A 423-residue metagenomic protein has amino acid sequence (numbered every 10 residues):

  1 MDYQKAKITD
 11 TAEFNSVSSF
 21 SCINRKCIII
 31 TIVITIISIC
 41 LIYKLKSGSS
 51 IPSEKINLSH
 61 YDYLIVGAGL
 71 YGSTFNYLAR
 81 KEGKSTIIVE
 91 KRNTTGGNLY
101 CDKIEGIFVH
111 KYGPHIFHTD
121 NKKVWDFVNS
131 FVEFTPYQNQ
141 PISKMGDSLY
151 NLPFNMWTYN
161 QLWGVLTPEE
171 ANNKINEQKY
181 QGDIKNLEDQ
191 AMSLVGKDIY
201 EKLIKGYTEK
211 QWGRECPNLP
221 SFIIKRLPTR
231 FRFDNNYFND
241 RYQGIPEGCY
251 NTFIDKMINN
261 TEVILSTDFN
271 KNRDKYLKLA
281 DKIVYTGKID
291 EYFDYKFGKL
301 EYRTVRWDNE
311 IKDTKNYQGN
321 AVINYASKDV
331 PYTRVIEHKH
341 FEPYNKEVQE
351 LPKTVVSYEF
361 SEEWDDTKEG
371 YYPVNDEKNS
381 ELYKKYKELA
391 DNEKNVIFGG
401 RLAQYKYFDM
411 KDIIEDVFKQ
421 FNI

Functional and structural regions predicted by a protein language model:
M1-R25: Short, low-complexity, Lys/Arg-enriched N-terminal segments of secretory-pathway carbohydrate enzymes
N24-S50: Terminal signal-anchor or tail-anchor transmembrane helices that tether membrane-associated enzymes to cellular
Y63-I88: N-terminal Rossmann-like FAD-binding beta1-loop-alpha1 element of flavoenzymes
R80-I104: Glycine-rich FAD pyrophosphate-binding loop
E82, F269-L389: Mid-domain catalytic core of redox enzymes that form a hydrophobic substrate pocket/lid adjacent to a catalytic redox
G97-H110, F117-E169, L227-P228: A conserved beta-strand/loop capping segment in the N-terminal third of enzymes that catalyze redox or closely related
S143-N151, M156-K282, T286, D290-F293: Active-site/ligand-binding neighborhood in enzyme catalytic cores
Y372-I423: C-terminal catalytic lobe of FAD-dependent flavoproteins
